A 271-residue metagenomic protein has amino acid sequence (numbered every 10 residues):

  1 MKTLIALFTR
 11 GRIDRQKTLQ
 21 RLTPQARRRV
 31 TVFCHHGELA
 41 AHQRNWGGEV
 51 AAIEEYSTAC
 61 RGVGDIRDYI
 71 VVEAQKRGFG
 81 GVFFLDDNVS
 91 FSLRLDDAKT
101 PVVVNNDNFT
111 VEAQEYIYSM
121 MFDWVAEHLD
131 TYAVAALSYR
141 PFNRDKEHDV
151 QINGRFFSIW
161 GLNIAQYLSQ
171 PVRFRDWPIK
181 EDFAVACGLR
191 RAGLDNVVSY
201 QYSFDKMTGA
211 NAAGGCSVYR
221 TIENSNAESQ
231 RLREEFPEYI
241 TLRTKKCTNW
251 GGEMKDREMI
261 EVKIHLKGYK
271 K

Functional and structural regions predicted by a protein language model:
T3-L4, G81: Structural motif
L4-A26, E38-N45: Short, well-formed alpha-helical segments that are part of the catalytic scaffolds of diverse glycosyltransferases
G11-D14, R175-K271: C-terminal catalytic/acceptor-binding lobe
R12-I13, E38, G62, N88-S90 (+3 more regions): Short, solvent-exposed loop/turn segments at secondary-structure junctions
Q16-L19, H42-R44, L93-D96, D145-V150 (+2 more regions): A short acidic (Asp/Glu
V32, G81-L85, A133-S138, N196-Y200 (+1 more regions): A structural signal for short, well-ordered beta-strand segments and their strand-loop junctions that often border
C34-L85, S90-N106: Active-site-proximal specificity loops/subdomain of glycosyltransferases
F91-F183: Conserved catalytic core of nucleotide-sugar-dependent glycosyltransferases
